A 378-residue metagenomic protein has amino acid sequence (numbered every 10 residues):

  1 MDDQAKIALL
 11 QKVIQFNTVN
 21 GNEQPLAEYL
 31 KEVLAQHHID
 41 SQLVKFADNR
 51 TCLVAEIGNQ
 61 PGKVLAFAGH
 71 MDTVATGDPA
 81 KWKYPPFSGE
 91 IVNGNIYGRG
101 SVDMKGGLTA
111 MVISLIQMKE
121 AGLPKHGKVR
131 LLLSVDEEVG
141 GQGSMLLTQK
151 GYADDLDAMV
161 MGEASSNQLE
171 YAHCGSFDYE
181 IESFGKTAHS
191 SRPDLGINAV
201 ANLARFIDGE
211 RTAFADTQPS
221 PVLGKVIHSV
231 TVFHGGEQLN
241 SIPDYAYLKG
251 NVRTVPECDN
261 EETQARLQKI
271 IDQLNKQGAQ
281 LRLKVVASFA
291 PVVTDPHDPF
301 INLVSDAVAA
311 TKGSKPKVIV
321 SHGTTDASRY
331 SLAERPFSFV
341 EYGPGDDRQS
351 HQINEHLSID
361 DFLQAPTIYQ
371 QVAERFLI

Functional and structural regions predicted by a protein language model:
M1-T76, Y245-K249, I359-D361: N-terminal helical capping/dimerization or prosegment-like subdomains of hydrolases acting on amide or phosphate bonds
S41, A55, G89-I91, V230-F233 (+1 more regions): A structural signal for short hydrophobic beta-strand segments in well-ordered beta-sheet cores
Q42, A66, R130-L132, R282: A structural signal for isolated positions on well-ordered beta-strands in alpha/beta enzyme cores
V64-R130, I359-D361: Active-site metal-coordination/substrate-binding segment of hydrolases, especially metallo-dependent peptidases
A68-H70, L133-S134, M159-E163, E182-F184 (+1 more regions): Short beta-strand segments
T76-V92, D155-L156, Y171-E182: Acidic-glycine-rich active-site phosphate/pyrophosphate-binding loop
M104-D178, I378: Acidic/histidine-rich catalytic neighborhood of metal-dependent amide-processing enzymes
A164, Y171, D178-I378: Metal-dependent amide/peptide-bond hydrolase catalytic core, centered on the "pita-bread" metallohydrolase fold
